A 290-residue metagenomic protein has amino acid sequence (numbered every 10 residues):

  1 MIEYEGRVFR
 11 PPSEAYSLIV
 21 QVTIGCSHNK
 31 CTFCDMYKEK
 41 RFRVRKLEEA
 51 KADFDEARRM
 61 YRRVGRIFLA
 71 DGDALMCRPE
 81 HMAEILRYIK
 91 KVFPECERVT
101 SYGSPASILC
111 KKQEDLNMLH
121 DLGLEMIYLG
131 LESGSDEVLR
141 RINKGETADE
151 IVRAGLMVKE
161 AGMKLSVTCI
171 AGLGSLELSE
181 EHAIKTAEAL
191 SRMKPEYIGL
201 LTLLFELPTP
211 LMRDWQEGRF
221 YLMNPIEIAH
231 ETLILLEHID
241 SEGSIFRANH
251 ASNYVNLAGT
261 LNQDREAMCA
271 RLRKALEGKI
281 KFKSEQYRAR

Functional and structural regions predicted by a protein language model:
I2-E14, E188-R290: Auxiliary Fe-S-binding modules of radical SAM enzymes
G6-E49: Canonical Radical SAM [4Fe-4S] cluster-binding loop centered on the CxxxCxxC motif and its immediate flanking residues
L18-V20, I67, E97-S101, I127-L129 (+3 more regions): Hydrophobic faces of well-ordered beta-strands that scaffold small-molecule active sites in alpha/beta enzyme cores
C26, C34, A50, L69 (+5 more regions): Conserved, mostly hydrophobic/aromatic
A50, M82, K112, I151 (+2 more regions): Aromatic/hydrophobic pocket-lining residues that form the small-molecule binding cavity in soluble enzyme cores
R58-E160, D240-S241: Conserved SAM/AdoMet-binding glycine-rich loop
A106, G134-V138, V158-H182, L201-L207 (+1 more regions): Conserved strand-turn element in the central/C-terminal portion of the radical SAM core barrel that lines
E114-L116, S175-R192: Catalytic cores of alpha/beta
